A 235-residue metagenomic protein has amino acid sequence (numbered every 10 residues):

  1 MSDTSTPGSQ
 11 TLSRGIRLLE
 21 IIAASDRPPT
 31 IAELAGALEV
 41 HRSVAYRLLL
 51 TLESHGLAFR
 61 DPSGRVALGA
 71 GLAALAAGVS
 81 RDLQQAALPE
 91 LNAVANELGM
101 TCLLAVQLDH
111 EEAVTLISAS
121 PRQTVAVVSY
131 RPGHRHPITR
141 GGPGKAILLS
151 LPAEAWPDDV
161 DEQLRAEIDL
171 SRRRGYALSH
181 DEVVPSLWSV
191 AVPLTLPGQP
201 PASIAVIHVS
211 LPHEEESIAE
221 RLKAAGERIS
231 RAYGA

Functional and structural regions predicted by a protein language model:
M1-R81, R231: N-terminal helix-turn-helix
S9-L12, G69, Q84, L88 (+4 more regions): Short, structured helix-loop boundary elements
A23, L148-P152, K223-G234: Short amphipathic alpha-helical signal-transduction/dimerization elements
A58-F59, L104-A105, L194: A structural signal for short hydrophobic beta-strand segments in well-ordered beta-sheet cores
S63, D109-H110, P197-Q199: Short strand-connecting beta-turns/loops that link adjacent beta-strands
A67-L68, A73-W156: Amphipathic alpha-helical effector-binding/dimerization core of metabolite-sensing transcriptional regulators
V160-A232: Extended hydrophobic
